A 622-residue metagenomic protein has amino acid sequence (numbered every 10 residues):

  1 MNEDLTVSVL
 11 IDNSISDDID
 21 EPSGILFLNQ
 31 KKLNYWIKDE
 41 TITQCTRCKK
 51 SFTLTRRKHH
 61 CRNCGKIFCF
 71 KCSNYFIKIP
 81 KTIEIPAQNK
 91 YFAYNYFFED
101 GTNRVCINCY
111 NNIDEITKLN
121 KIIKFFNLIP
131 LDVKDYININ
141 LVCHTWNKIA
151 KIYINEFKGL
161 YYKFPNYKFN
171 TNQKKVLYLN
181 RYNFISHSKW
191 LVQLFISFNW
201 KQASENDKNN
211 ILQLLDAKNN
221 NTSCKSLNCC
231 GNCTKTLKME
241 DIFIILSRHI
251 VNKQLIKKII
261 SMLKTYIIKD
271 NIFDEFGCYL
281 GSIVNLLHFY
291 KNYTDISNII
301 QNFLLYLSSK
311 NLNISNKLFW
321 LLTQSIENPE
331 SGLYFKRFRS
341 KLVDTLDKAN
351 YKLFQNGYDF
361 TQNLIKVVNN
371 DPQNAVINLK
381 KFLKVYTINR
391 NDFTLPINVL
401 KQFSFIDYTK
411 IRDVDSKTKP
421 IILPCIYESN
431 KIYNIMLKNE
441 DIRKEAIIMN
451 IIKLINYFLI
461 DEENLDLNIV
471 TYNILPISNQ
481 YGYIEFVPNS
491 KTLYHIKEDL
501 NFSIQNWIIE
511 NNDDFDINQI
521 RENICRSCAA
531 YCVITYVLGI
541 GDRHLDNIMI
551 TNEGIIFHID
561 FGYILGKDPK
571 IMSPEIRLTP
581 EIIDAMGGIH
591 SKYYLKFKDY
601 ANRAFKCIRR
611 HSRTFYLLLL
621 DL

Functional and structural regions predicted by a protein language model:
N2-Q30: Extended, low-complexity, charged intrinsically disordered regions
D20-L28, I85-P86, K124-P130, N170-T171 (+9 more regions): Surface-exposed beta-strand-to-loop junctions that form interaction patches on eukaryotic regulatory domains
G24-I113: Cys/His-rich Zn2+-binding "zinc-finger" mini-domains, especially FYVE domains and B-box/RING-like TRIM modules
D114-T145: N-terminal Skp1-binding subsegment of the F-box domain
K151-F319, T323-I326: Alpha-helical solenoid scaffolds in large eukaryotic transport, assembly, and signaling factors
L255, M262, Y266-V376, I550-L622: C-terminal catalytic region of ATP-dependent kinase domains
V385-I540, N552-F557, I564: Conserved ATP-binding subdomain of kinase catalytic cores across diverse folds
D542, D546-M549: Catalytic-loop signature of eukaryotic-like protein kinases
